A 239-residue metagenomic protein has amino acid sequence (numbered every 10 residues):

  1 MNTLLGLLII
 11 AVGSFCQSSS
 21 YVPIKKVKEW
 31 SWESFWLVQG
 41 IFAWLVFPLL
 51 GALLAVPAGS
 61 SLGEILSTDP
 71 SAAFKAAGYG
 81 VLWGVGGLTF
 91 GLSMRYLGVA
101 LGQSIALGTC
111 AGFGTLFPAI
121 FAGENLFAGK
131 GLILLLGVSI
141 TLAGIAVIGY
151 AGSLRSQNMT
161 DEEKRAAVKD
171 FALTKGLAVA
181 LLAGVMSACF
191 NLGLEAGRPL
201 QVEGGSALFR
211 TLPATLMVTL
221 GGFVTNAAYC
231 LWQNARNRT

Functional and structural regions predicted by a protein language model:
M1-T239: Polytopic alpha-helical membrane proteins, predominantly small-molecule transporters/carriers
